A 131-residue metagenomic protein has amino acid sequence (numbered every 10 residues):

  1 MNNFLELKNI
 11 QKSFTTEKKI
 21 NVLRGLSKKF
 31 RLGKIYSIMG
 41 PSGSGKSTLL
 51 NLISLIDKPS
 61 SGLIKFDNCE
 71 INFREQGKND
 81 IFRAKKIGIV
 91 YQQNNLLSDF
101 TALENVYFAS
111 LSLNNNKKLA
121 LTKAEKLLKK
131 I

Functional and structural regions predicted by a protein language model:
Y36-S37, I89: Short beta-strand immediately N-terminal to the Walker A/P-loop
M39-P41: The feature captures the beta-strand-to-loop junction immediately N-terminal to the Walker
S54: Helix-to-loop junction immediately C-terminal to a conserved catalytic motif
G62-F73, K123: Conserved ABC transporter NBD signature motif
E70, Y107, K118-I131: Conserved ABC ATPase "signature" region
I71-G88: ABC ATPase NBD coupling module
F100-A109: Short coil-to-helix segment of the ABC ATPase nucleotide-binding domain corresponding to the Q-loop/switch region
